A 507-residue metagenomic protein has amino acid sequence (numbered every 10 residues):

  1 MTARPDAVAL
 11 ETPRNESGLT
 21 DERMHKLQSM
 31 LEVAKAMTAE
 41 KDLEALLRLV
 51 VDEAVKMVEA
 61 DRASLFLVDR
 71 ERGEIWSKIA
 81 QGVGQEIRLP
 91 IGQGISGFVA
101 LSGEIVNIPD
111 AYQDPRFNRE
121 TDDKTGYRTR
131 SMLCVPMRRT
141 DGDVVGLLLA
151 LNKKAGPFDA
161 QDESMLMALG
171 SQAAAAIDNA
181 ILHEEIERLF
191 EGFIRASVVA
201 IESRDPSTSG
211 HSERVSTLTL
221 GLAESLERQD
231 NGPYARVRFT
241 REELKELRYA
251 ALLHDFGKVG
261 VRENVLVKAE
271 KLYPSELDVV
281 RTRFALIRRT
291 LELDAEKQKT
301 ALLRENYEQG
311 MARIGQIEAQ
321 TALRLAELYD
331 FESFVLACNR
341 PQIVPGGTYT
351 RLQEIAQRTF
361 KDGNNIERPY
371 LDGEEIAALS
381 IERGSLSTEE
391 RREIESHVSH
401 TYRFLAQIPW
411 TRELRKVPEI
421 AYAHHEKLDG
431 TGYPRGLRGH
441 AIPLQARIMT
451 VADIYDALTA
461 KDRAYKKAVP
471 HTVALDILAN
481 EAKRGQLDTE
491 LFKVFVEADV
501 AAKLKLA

Functional and structural regions predicted by a protein language model:
M1-A45, K56, V145, E185-A196 (+1 more regions): Signal-transmission linkers at sensory-effector interfaces
T2, D6, T12-P13, S17 (+8 more regions): Signal-transmission/dimerization alpha-helices at domain junctions
T2-E22, R139-T140, V145, L151-L169 (+4 more regions): Regulatory loop-to-helix N-cap segments in sensory/regulatory domains that couple ligand/signal detection
S29, I95, T140, P157-D178 (+4 more regions): Amphipathic alpha-helical "output/dimerization" segments
L31, M37-S77, Q85, Q93 (+4 more regions): Helix-loop-beta substructure at the N-terminus of cytosolic sensory domains that couple signal/ligand detection
G84-V106, A111: Acidic/proline- and glycine-rich, intrinsically disordered low-complexity segments that serve as regulatory linkers
S102-E104, P115-N118, G192-A507: Histidine- and acidic-residue-rich, metal-dependent catalytic cores
R130-R139: A short, aliphatic-rich beta-strand micro-motif
